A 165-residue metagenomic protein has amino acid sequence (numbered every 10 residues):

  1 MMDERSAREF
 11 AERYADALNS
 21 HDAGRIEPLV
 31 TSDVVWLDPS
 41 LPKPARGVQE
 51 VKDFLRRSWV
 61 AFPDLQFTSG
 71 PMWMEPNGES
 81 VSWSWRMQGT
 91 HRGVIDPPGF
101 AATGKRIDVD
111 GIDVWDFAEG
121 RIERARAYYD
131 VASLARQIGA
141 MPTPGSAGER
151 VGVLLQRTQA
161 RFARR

Functional and structural regions predicted by a protein language model:
M1-R165: C-terminal and inter-domain tail/linker signature
